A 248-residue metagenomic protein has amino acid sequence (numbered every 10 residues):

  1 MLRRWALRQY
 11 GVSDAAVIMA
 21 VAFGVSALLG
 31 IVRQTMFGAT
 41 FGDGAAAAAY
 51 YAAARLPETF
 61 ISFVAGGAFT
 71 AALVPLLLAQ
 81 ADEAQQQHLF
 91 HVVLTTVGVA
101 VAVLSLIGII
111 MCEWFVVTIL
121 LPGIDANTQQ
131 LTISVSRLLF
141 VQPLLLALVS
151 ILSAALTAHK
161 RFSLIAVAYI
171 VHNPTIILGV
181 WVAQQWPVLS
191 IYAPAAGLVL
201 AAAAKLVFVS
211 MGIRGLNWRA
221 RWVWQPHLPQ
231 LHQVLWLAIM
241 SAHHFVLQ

Functional and structural regions predicted by a protein language model:
M1-Q248: Membrane-embedded alpha-helical bundles of multi-pass transporters/translocases, especially carrier/permease families
